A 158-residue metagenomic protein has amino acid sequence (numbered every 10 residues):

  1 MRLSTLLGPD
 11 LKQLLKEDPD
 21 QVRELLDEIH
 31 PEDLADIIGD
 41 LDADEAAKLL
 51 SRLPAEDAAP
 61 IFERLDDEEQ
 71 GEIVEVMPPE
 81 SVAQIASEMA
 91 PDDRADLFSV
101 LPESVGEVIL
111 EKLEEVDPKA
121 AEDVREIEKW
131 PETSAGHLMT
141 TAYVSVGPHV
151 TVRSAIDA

Functional and structural regions predicted by a protein language model:
M1-A158: Hydrophobic packing positions in regular secondary-structure scaffolds
